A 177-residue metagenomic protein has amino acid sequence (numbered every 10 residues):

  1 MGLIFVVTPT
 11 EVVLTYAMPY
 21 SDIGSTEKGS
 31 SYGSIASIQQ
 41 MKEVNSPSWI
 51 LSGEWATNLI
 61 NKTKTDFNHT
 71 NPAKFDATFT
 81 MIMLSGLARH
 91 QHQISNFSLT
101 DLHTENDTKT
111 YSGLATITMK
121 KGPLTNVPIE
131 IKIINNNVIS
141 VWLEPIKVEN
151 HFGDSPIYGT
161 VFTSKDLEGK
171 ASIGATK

Functional and structural regions predicted by a protein language model:
M1-A17: Secretory targeting signatures
Y16-I23, G174-K177: Composition-driven recognition of long, C-terminal low-complexity regions enriched in serine/threonine
P19-W55, F79, Y111-A115: Tryptophan-anchored aromatic micro-motifs
P47-K121: Predominantly extracellular/secreted and cell-surface proteins with exposed, flexible low-complexity segments
G86, K120-L124, S140, N150: Intrinsically disordered, low-complexity acidic/polar segments
T116-T118, I134-N136, I146: Solvent-exposed coil/turn segments that connect beta secondary-structure elements in extracytoplasmic/periplasmic
L124-W142: A short, surface-exposed beta-strand/turn
N137-K177: C-terminal partner/receptor-binding element of secreted or periplasmic proteins
